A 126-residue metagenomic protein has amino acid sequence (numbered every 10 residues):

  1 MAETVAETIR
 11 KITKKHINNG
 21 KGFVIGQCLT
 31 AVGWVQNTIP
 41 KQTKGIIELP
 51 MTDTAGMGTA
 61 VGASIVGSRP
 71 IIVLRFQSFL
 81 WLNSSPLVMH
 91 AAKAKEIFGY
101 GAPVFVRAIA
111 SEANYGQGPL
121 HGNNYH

Functional and structural regions predicted by a protein language model:
M1-H126: Thiamine diphosphate
